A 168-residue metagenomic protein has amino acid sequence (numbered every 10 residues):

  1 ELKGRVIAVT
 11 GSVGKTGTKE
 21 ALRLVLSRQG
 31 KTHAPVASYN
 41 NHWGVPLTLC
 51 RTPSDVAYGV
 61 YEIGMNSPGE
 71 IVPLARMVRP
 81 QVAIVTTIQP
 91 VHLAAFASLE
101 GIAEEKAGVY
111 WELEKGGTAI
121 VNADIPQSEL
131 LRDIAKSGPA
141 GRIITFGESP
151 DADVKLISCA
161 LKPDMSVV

Functional and structural regions predicted by a protein language model:
E1-A123, E129-A140: Phosphate-binding loop of NTP-binding sites
E100-A103, A140-V168: Adenine nucleotide phosphate-binding catalytic loops in nucleotide-utilizing enzymes
D124-I125, V167: Heptad-repeat coiled-coil segments of the DHp/HisKA dimerization-phosphoacceptor module
